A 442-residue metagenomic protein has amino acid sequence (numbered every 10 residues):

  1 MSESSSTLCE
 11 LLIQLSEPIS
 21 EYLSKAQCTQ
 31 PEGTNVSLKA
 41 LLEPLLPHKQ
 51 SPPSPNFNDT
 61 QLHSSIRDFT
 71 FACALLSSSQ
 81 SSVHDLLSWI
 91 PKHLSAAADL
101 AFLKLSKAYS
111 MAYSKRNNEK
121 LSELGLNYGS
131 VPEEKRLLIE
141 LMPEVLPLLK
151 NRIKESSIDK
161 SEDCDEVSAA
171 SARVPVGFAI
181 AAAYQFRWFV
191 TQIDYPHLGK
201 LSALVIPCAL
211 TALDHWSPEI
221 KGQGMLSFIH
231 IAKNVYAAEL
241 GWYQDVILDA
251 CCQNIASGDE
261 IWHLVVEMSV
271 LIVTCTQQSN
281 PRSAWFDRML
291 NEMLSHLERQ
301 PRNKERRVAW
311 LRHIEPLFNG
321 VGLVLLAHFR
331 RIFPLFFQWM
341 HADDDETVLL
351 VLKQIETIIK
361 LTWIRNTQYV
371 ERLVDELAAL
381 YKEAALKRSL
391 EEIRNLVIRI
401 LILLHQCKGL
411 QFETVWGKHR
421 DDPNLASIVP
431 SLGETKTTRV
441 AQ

Functional and structural regions predicted by a protein language model:
M1-F57: N-terminal alpha-helical scaffolding segments that mark the starts of alpha-solenoid/helical-repeat architectures
E3-S6, K25-G33, D85-H93, E133 (+13 more regions): Short coil/turn segments at helix-helix junctions and helix-capping linkers within large alpha-helical proteins
S4-S20, N58-T70, E134-L149, S161-C164 (+10 more regions): Core helices of alpha-solenoid repeat scaffolds
E32-P53, D99-F102, K107-L126, A172-V190 (+6 more regions): HEAT-repeat alpha-solenoid elements in large eukaryotic scaffold proteins
Q50-D59, H63, Y109-N117, E134 (+13 more regions): Flexible loop/turn segments at the boundaries of HEAT repeats in alpha-solenoid HEAT proteins
D59-I193, L204, W216: Extended alpha-helical scaffold segments
Q61-D99, L105, L213, S217-S279: Helix-rich alpha-solenoid scaffolding regions
L149, K154-I158, F178, C251 (+4 more regions): Extended helix-rich, non-globular scaffold segments
